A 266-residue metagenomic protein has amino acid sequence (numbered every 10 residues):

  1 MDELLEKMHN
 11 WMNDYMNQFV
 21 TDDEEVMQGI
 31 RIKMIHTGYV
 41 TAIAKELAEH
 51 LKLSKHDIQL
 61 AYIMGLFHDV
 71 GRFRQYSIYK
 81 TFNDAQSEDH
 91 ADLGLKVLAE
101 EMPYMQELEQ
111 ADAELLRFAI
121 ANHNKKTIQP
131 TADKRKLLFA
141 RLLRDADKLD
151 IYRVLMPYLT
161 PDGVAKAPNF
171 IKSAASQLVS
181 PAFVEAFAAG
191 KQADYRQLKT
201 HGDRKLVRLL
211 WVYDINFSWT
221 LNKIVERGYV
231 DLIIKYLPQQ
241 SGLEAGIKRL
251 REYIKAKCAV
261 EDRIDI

Functional and structural regions predicted by a protein language model:
M1-D92, D133: Acidic/His-rich, divalent-metal-binding segments that scaffold phosphate/diphosphate chemistry
D2-E3, G29-G38, A42, E46-S54 (+2 more regions): Divalent metal-dependent phosphate-bond-processing catalytic cores, especially two-metal-ion Mg2+/Mn2+ enzymes that act
M16-T21, K52, R74-S77, M102-E109 (+1 more regions): Short low-complexity stretches enriched in small and charged residues
L53-L66, Q110-A119, K136-L142: Alpha-helical scaffolds flanking conserved acidic
F73-L115, K126: Hydrophobic/aromatic-rich structural module bridging two neighboring secondary-structure elements via a short loop
